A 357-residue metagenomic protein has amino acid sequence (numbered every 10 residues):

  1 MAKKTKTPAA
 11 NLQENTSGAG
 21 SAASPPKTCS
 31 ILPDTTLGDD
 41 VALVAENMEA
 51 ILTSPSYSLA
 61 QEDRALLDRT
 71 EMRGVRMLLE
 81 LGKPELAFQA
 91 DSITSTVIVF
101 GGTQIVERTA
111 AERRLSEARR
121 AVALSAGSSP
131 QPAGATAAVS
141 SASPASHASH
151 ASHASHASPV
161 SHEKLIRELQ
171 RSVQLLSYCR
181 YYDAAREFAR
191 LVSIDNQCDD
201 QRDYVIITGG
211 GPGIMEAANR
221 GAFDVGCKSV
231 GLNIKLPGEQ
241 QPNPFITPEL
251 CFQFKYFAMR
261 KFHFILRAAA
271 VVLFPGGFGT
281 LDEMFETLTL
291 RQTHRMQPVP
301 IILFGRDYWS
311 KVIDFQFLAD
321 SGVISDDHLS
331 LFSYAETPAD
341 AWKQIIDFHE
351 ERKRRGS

Functional and structural regions predicted by a protein language model:
A2-L66: Non-catalytic accessory regions outside enzyme or core folds
L12, L303-S357: C-terminal functional extensions of proteins
S30-D34, E46, I51-L232: Glycine-rich beta-alpha loop segments
Q89-S92, Q197-D200, F223, N243-I246 (+3 more regions): Solvent-exposed alpha-helices and their adjacent loops that cap or buttress functional pockets in soluble metabolic
R114-E117, F223-D224, E286-R291, F317-D320 (+1 more regions): Short, solvent-exposed amphipathic alpha-helical segments in soluble enzyme and RNA/protein-processing domains
V205-T208, P212-F274: Phosphate/pyrophosphate-binding betaalpha-module
G226-E239, F274, L288-K311, D327: Short, acidic/small-residue loops that bind anionic groups at enzyme active sites
K255-I302, R352-K353: Active-site/ligand-binding-proximal alpha/beta "capping" segment
